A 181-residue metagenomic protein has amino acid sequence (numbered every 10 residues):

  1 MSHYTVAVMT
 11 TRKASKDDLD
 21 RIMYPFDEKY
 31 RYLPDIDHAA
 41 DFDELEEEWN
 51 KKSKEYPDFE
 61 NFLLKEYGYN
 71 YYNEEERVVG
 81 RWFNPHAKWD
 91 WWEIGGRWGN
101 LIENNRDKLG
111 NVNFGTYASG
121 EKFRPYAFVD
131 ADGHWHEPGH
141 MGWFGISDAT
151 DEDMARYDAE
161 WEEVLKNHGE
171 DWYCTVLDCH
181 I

Functional and structural regions predicted by a protein language model:
M1-E163, N167, I181: Acidic (Asp/Glu-rich) sequence patches and key acidic residues that form negatively charged surfaces used
E170-I181: C-terminal or internal capping secondary-structure element at the end of a domain, subdomain, or sheet
